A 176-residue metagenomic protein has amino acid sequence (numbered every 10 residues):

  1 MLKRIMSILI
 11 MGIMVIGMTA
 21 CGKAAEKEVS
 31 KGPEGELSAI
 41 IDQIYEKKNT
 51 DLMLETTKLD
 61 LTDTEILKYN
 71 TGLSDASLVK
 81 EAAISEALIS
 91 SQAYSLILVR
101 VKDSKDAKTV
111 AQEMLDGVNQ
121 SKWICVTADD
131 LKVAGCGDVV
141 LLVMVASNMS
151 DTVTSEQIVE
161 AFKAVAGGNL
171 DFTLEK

Functional and structural regions predicted by a protein language model:
M1-I5, L9-G12: Positively charged n-region of N-terminal signal peptides that target proteins for export
I16-A20: C-terminal motif of bacterial Sec signal peptides marking the signal peptidase cleavage site
C21-S95, V101-K176: Soluble, non-membrane globular domain cores that form compact, hydrophobic packing and curved binding surfaces
